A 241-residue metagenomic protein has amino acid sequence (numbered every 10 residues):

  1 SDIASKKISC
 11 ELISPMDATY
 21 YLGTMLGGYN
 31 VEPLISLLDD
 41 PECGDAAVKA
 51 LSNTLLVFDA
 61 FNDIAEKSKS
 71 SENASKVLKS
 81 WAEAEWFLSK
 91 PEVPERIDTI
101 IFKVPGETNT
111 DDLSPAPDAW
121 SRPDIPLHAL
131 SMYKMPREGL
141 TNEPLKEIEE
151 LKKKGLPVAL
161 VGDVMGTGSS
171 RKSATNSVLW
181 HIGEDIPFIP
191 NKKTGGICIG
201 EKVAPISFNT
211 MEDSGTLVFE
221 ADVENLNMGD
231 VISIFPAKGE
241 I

Functional and structural regions predicted by a protein language model:
S1, I13-G27, S36, D45-L56 (+1 more regions): Structural detector for internal amphipathic alpha-helices that build alpha-solenoid repeat scaffolds
S1-K7, M25-L38, V57-K67: Amphipathic alpha-helical scaffolding segments comprising HEAT/armadillo-like alpha-solenoid repeats
A65-P123: N-terminal, positively charged, Ser/Thr/Ala/Gly-biased leader segments that form transit/presequence-like amphipathic
V104-L156: Short, conserved "active-site rim" segments that organize catalytic pockets and cofactor/ligand binding
P157-W180: Glycine/serine-rich anion-binding loops at beta->alpha junctions that coordinate negatively charged ligand groups
T175-D185, S214-A221: A glycine- and small-aliphatic-rich helix-loop capping segment at beta-alpha/alpha-beta transitions that lines
W180-K202: Phosphate-handling active-site elements
P205-I241: Acidic, glycine-rich flexible loop/linker segments
